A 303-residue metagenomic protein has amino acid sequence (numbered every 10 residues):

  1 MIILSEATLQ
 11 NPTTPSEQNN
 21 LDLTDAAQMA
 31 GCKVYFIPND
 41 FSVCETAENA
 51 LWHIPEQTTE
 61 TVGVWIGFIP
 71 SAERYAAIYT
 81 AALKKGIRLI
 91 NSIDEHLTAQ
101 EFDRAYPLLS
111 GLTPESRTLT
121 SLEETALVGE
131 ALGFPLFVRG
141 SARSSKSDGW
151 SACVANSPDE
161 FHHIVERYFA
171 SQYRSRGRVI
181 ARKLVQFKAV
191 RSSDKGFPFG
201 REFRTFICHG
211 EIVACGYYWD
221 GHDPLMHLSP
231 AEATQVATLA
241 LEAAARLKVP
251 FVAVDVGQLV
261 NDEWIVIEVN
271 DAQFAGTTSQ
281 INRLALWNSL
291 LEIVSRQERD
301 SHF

Functional and structural regions predicted by a protein language model:
M1-T13, N20, H53-T58, A77-D194 (+3 more regions): Active-site nucleotide/adenylate-binding loops and adjacent lid/helix of ATP-dependent enzymes
S5-D40: Short, charged N-terminal beta->alpha structural module
A27-E56, T118-L127: A short, well-structured beta->alpha microelement
C32, I87, V249: Short glycine/serine/threonine/alanine-rich loop segments
H53-Y75: Aromatic- and Gly/Pro-rich donor/ligand-binding loops that form nucleotide- or phosphate-bearing donor binding pockets
A142, V185-D223, A240-V252, V260-W264 (+1 more regions): Phosphate-binding core of ATP-grasp and ATP-grasp-like enzymes
A231-T234, V249, Q258-F303: C-terminal active-site "lid" helix and adjoining low-complexity regulatory extension at the edge of ATP-using catalytic
